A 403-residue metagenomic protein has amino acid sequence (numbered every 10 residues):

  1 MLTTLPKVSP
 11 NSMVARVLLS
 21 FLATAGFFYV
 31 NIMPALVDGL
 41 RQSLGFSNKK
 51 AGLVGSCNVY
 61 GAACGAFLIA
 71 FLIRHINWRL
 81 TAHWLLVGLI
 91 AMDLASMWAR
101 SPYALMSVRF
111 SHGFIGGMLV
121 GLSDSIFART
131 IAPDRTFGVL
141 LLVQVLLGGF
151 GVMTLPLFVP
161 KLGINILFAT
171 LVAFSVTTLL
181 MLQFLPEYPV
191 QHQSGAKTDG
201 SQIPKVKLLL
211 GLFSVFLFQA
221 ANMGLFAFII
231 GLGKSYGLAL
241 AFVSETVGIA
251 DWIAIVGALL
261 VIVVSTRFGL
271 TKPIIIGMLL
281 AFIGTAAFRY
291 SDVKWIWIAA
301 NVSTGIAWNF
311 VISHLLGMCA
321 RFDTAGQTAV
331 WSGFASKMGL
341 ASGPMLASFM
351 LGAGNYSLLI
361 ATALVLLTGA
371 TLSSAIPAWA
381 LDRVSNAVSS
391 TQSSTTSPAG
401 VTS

Functional and structural regions predicted by a protein language model:
M33-P34, K207-G248, W252-I255: Extracytoplasmic gate region of multi-pass secondary transporters
C64-S101: Conserved MFS/SLC helix-loop-helix module at the cytosolic interface between two early adjacent transmembrane helices
G65-W78, G257-L270, L351: Helix-to-loop junctions at the C-terminal end of transmembrane segments in multipass secondary transporters
A104, T130-E187: Helix-loop-helix hairpin linking two adjacent transmembrane segments in secondary transporters
V108-V143: Cytoplasmic helix-loop-helix junction between adjacent transmembrane helices in 12-TM secondary transporters
M118-I131, N309-D323: Intracellular juxtamembrane helix-capping segments at the cytosolic ends of symmetry-related transmembrane helices
G269-L315: C-terminal transmembrane helical hairpin of 12-TM major facilitator-type secondary transporters
F322-Y356: A late C-terminal transmembrane helix in Major Facilitator Superfamily
